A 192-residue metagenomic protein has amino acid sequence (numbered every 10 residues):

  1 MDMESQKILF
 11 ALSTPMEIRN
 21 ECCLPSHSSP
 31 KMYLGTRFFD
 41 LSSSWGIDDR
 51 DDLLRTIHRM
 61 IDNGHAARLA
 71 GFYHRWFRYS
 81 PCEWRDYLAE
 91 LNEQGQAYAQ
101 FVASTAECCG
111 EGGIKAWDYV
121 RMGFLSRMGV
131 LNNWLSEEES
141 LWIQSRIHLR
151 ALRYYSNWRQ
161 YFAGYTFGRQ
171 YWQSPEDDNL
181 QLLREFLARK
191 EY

Functional and structural regions predicted by a protein language model:
M1-E137, L141-Y192: Polar/charged low-complexity regulatory segments
